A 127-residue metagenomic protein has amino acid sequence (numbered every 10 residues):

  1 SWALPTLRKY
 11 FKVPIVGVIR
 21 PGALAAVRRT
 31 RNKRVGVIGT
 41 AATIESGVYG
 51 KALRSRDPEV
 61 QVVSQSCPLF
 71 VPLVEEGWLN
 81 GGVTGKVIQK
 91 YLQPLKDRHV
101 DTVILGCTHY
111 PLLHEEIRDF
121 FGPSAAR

Functional and structural regions predicted by a protein language model:
S1-R127: Non-catalytic structural scaffold of enzyme domains
